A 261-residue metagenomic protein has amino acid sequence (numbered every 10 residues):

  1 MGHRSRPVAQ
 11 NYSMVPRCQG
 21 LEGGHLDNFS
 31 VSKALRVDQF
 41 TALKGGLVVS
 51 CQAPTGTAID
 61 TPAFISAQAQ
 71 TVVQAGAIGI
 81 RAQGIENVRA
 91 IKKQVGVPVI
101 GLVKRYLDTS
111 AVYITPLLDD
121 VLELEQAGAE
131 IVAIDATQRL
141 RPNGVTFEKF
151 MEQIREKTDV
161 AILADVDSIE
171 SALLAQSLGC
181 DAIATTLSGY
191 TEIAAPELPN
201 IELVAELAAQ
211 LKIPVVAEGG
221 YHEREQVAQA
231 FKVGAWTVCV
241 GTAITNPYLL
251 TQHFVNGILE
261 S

Functional and structural regions predicted by a protein language model:
G2-A9, V15-R17: N-terminal amphipathic/hydrophobic targeting modules at extreme N-termini, encompassing cleavable Sec/SRP-type signal
H3-R6, L21, L26-D38, P54-I59 (+1 more regions): Alpha/beta catalytic cores of nucleotide-metabolism and tRNA/nucleoside-modifying enzymes
C18, D27-Q126, I162, E170-S177: Conserved N-terminal beta1-alpha1 strand-loop-helix module at the mouth
L47-C51, I80, V99-V103, V132-I134 (+4 more regions): Hydrophobic faces of well-ordered beta-strands that scaffold small-molecule active sites in alpha/beta enzyme cores
Q52-P54, L107, A127-R141, I183-A194 (+1 more regions): Glycine-rich phosphate-binding active-site loops on the catalytic face of alpha/beta enzymes
I59-T61, R81-V97, V112-L117, A136-I154 (+4 more regions): Active-site-adjacent beta->alpha loops and helix N-cap segments on the catalytic face of soluble alpha/beta enzymes
V72, I91, I183, A230 (+1 more regions): Conserved, mostly hydrophobic/aromatic
A75, Q94, A127, K157 (+3 more regions): Structural motif
